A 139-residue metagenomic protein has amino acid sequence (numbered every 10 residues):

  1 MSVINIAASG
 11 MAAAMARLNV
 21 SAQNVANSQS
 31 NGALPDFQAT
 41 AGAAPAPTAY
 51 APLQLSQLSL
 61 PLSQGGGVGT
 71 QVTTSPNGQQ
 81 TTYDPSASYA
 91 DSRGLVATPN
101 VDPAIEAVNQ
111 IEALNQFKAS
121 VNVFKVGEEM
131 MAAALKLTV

Functional and structural regions predicted by a protein language model:
M1-V139: Amphipathic alpha-helical polymerization modules
